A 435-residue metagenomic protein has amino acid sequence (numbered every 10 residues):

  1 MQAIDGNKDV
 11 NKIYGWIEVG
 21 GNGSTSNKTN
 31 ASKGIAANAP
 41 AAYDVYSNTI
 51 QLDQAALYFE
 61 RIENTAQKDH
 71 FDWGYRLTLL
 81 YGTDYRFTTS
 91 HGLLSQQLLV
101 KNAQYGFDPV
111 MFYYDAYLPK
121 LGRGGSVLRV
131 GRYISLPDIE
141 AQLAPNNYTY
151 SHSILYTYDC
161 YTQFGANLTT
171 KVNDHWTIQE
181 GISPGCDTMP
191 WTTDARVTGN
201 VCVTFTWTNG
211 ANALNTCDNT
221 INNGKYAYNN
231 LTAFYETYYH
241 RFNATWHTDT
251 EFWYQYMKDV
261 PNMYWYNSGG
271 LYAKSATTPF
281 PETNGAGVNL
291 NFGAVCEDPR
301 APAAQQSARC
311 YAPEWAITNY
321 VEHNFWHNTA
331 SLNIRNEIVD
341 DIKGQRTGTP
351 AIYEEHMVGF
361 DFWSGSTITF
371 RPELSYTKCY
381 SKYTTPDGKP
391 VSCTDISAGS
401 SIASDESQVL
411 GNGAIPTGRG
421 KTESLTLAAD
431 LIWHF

Functional and structural regions predicted by a protein language model:
I4-T25, T29-T188, T193-N200, T204-T208 (+3 more regions): Outer membrane beta-barrel
A41-D44, T88, L98-N102, G210 (+3 more regions): Outer-membrane beta-barrel pore domains
Q51-A56, F107-M111, Y161-Q163, R196-N200 (+5 more regions): Transmembrane beta-barrel architecture of outer-membrane proteins
P184-D187, N222, Q255: A short, flexible beta-alpha/helix-coil linker loop
